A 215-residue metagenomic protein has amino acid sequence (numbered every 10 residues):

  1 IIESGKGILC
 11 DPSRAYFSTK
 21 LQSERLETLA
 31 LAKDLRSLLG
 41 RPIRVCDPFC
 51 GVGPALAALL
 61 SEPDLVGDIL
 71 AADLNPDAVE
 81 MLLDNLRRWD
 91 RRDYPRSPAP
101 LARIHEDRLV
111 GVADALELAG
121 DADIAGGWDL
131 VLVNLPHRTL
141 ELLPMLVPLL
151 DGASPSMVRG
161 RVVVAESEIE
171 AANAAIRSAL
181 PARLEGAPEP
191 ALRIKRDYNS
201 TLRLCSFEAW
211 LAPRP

Functional and structural regions predicted by a protein language model:
I1-K20: Non-catalytic substrate-recognition/targeting regions of SAM-dependent transferases
E27-G40, E62-P63, I124: Glycine-rich helix-loop-beta junction characteristic of Rossmann-like nucleotide cofactor-binding loops
G40-G51: Conserved class I S-adenosyl-L-methionine
P42, V66, G127-W128: Local beta-strand N-terminus motif with an aromatic residue
R44, D68, M157: Residues at the starts of beta-strands that form the adenosine-phosphate
V52-V66: Conserved SAM-binding loop of SAM-dependent methyltransferases across substrates and taxa, primarily the Class I
A72-W128: S-adenosyl-L-methionine
D129, H137-P215: C-terminal catalytic and target-recognition region of SAM-dependent MTase-like enzymes, primarily methyltransferases
